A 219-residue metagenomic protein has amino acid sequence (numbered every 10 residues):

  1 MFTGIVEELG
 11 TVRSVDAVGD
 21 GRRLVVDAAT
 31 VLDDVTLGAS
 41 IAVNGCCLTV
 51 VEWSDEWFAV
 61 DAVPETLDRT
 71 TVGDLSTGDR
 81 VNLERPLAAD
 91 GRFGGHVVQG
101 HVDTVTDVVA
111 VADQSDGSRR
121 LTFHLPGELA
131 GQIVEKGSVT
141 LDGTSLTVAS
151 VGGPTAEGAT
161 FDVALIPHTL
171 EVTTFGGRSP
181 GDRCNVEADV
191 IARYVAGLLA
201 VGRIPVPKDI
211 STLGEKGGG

Functional and structural regions predicted by a protein language model:
M1-G219: Conserved loop->alpha-helix
